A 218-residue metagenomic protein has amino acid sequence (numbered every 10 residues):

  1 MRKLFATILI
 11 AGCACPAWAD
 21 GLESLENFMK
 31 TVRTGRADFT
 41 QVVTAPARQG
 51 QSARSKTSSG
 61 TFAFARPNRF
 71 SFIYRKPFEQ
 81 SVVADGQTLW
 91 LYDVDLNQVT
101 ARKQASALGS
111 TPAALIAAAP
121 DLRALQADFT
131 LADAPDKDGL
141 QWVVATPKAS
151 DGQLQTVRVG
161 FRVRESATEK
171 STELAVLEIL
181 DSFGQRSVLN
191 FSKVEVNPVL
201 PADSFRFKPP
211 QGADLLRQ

Functional and structural regions predicted by a protein language model:
L4-C13: Sec-dependent N-terminal signal peptides
C15-A19: Sec/Tat signal peptide C-region and signal peptidase I cleavage site
K30-G86: N-terminal mature ectodomain segment of secretory-pathway/periplasmic proteins
F39, F70-Y74, L89-Y92, A145 (+1 more regions): Short hydrophobic/aromatic-rich beta-strand segments that constitute the beta-sheet cores of beta-sandwich/beta-barrel
T61-A113, S187: An acidic-aromatic
T100, A124-Q218: Gly/Pro-enriched, hydrophobic low-complexity segments that function as extracytoplasmic propeptides/linkers
S110-A124: Short, solvent-exposed helix-to-loop capping segments enriched in aromatics
